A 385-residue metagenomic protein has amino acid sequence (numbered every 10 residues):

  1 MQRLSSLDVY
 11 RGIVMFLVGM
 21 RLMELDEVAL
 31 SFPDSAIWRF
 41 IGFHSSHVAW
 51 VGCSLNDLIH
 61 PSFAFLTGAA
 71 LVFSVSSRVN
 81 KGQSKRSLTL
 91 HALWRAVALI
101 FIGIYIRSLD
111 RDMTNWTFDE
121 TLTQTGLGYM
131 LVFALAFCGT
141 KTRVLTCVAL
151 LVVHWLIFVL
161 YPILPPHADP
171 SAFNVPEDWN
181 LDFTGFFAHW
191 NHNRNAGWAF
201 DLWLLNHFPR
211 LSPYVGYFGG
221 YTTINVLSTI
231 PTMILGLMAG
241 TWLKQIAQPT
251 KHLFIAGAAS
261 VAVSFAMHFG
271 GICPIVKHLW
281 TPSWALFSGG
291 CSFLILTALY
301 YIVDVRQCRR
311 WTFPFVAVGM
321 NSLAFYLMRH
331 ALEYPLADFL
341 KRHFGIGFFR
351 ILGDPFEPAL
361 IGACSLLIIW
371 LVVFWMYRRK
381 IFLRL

Functional and structural regions predicted by a protein language model:
M1-N80, S84, L88, S322 (+2 more regions): N-terminal signal-anchor module of multipass membrane proteins
Q2-V14, L253-A262, P282, V305-R329 (+1 more regions): Functional transmembrane helices that form membrane-embedded active or gating regions
Q2-Y10, H47-S62, R86-W94, D112-T123 (+3 more regions): Membrane-entry segments of alpha-helical transmembrane domains in multi-pass membrane proteins
Y10, I59-L66, F118-M130, L227-L235 (+4 more regions): Membrane-embedded alpha-helical segments of multi-pass membrane proteins, especially the transmembrane helices
C53, G219-T229, V276-C291, R309-F325 (+1 more regions): Membrane-interface transmembrane-helix boundary segments in multi-pass integral membrane proteins
S77-L131: Membrane-interface helix-loop-helix modules in multi-pass inner-membrane proteins
T142-L227, P231: Long hydrophobic alpha-helical segments that form multi-pass transmembrane helix bundles in integral membrane proteins
Y217-V263: A conserved active-site cap/scaffold subdomain adjacent to cofactor or substrate pockets
